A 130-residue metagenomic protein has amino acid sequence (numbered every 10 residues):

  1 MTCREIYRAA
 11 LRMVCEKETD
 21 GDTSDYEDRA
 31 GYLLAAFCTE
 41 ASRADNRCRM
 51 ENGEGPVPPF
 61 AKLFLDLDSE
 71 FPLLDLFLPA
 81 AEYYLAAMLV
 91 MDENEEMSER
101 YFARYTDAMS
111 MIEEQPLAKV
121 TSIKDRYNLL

Functional and structural regions predicted by a protein language model:
M1-E70, R100, M111-L130: Conserved short "hinge" loops at termini or chain/domain junctions
E70-A80: Structural motif
P79-D92: Short, hydrophobic/amphipathic alpha-helical patches that form generic packing surfaces within helical domains
N94-A103: Short conserved catalytic/interaction loops centered on acidic-Pro-aromatic/His motifs
R104-A108: Feature captures outer-membrane beta-barrel proteins of Gram-negative bacteria and organelles
